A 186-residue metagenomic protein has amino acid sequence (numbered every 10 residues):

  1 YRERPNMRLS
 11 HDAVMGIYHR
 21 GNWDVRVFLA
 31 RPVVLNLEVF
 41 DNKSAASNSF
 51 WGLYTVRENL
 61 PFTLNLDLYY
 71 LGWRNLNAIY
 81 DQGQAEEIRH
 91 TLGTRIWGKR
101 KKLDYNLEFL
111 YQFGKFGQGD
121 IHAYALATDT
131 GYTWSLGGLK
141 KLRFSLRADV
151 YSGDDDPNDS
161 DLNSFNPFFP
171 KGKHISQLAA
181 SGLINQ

Functional and structural regions predicted by a protein language model:
R2-D161: Signature for the C-terminal beta-barrel architecture of outer-membrane proteins
P157-Q186: Flexible glycine-rich, low-complexity coil/linker segments exposed to the extracellular/periplasmic environment
